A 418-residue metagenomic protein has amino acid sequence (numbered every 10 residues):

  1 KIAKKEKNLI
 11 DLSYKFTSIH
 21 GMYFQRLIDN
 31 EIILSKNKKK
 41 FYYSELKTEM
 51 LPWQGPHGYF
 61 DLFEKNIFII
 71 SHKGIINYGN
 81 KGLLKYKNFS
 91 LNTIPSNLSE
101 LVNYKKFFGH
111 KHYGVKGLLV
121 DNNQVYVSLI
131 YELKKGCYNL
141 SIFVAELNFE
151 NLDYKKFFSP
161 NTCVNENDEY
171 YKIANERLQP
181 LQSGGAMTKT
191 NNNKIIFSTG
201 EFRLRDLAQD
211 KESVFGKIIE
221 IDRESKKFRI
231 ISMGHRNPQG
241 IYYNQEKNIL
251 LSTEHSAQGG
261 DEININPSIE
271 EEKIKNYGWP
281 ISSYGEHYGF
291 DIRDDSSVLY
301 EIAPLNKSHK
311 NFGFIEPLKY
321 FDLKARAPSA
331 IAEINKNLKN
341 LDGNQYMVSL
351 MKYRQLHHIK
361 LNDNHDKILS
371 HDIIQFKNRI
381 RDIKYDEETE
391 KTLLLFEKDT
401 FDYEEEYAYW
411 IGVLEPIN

Functional and structural regions predicted by a protein language model:
I10-Y43, I69, Y104-F108, Y113-V115 (+4 more regions): Beta-propeller domain segments
H20-K39, F63-V102, E146-D153, D206 (+1 more regions): Beta-propeller domains
L46-Q54, F107-H110, F158-T162, R177-Q179 (+3 more regions): Surface loop/turn motifs at the tips and blade-to-blade linkers of beta-strand repeat domains
M50-F63, H110-N122, Q179-N191, Q239-E246 (+2 more regions): Structural signature of eukaryotic scaffold interfaces centered on beta-propeller domains
N66-I67, I75, Q124, K194-I196 (+3 more regions): Generic structural signal for coil-to-beta-strand starts
N92-S96, P160-E166, H235-P238, F376-I380: Short coil/turn segments at the loop-to-beta-strand junctions that recur within blades of beta-propeller repeat folds
H112-Y113, G136-T188: Asp-box/WD-like beta-propeller blade repeats and closely related beta-sheet repeat scaffolds
D366-E387: Conserved blade-ending motifs and adjacent loop-strand segments that build the rim/top face of beta-propeller domains
